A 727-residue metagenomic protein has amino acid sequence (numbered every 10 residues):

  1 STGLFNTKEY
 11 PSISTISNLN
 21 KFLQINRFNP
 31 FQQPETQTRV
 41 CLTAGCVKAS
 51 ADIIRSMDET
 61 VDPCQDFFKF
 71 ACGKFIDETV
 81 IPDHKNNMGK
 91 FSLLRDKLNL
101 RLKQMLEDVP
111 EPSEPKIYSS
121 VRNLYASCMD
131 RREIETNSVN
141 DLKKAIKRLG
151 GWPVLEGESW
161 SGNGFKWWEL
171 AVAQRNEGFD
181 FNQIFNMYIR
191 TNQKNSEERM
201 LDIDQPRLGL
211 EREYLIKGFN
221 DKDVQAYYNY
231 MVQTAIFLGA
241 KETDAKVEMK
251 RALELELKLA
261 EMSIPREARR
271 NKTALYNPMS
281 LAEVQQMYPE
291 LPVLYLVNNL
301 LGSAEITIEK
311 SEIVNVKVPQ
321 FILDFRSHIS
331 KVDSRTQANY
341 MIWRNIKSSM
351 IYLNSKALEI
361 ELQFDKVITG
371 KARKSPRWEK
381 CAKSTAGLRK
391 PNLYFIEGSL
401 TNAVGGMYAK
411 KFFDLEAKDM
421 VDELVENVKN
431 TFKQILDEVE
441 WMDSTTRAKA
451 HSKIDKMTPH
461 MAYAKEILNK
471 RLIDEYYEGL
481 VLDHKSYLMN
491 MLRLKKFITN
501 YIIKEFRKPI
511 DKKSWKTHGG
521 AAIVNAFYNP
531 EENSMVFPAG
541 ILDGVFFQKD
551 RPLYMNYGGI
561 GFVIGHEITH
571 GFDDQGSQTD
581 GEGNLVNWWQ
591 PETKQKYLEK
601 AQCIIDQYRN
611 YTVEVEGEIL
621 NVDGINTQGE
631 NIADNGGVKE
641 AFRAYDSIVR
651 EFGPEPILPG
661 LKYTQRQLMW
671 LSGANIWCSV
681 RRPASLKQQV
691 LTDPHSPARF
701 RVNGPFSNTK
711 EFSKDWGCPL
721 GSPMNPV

Functional and structural regions predicted by a protein language model:
G3-F5, Y10-S92: Signal-peptide-cleavage-adjacent N-terminal segments of secreted and extracellular proteins
V40-V47, S127-M129, A382, G717-P719: Sequence contexts marking disulfide-bonded cysteines in secreted/extracellular proteins
G45-C46, D62-Q65, F70-V139: Active-site-surrounding "flap" and adjacent substrate/cofactor-binding loops of secreted or lumenal enzymes, prototyped
S56-E78, Y214-I236, M442, Q628 (+1 more regions): Hydrophobic/aromatic-rich, well-ordered segments within soluble, folded domains that form packed cores
T60-P63, Q193-N195, Y528-E531: Extracellular/periplasmic catalytic domains that process cell-envelope and extracellular macromolecules
A71-H84, V232-D244, K456-T458, V545 (+1 more regions): Short amphipathic alpha-helical segments with coiled-coil-like heptad repeat character
R95, A252, K258, P278-A282 (+7 more regions): Intrinsically disordered, low-complexity linker/terminal regions across diverse proteins
R101-N427, A464-I467, Y476-Y477, V481-F497 (+1 more regions): Noncatalytic, helix-rich "gating/capping" subdomain that lines the substrate-entry/channel surface of large enzyme
